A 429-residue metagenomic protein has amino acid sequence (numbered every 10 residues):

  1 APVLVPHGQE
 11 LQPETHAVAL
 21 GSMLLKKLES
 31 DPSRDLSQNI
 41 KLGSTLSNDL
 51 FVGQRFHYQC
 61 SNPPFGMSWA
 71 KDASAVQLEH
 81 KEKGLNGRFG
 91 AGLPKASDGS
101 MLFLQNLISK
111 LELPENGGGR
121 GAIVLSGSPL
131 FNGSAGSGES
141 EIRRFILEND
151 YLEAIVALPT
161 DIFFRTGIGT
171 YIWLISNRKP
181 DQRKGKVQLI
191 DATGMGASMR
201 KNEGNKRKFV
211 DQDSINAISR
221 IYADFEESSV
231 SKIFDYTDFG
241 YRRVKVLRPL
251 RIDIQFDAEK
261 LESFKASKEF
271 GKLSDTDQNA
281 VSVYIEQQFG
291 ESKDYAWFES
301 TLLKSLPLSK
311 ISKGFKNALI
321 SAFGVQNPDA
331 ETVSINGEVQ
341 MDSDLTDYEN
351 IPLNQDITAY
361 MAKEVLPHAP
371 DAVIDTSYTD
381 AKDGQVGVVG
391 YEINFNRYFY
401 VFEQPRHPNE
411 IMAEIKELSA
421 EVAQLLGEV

Functional and structural regions predicted by a protein language model:
A1, L20-L24, L104-I108: Short, well-ordered amphipathic alpha-helices
A1, L28-D31, L111-N116: Alpha-helix termini
A1, T15, S419: Class I S-adenosyl-L-methionine
V3-V5, R120: Residues at the starts of beta-strands that form the adenosine-phosphate
V5, L36-N39, A154: Conserved beta-strand segments of alpha/beta enzyme cores
P6-E10: Conserved SAM-binding motif I beta-strand of class I
L11-Q54: S-adenosyl-L-methionine
D49, G53-G427: A conserved structural/catalytic subdomain of Rossmann-like adenosyl-cofactor enzymes
